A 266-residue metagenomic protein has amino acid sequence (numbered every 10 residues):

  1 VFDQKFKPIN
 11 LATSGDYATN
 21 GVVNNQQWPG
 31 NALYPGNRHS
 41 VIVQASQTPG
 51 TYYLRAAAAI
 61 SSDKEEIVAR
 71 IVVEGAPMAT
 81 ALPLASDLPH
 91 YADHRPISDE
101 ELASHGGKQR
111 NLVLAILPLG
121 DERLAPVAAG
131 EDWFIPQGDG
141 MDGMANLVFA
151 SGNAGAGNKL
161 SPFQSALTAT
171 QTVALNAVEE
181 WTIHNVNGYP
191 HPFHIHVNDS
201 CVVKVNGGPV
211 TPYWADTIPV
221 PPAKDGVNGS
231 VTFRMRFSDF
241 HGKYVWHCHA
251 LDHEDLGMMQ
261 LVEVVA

Functional and structural regions predicted by a protein language model:
V1-H105, G208-T211: Histidine- and aromatic-rich segments of cupredoxin/plastocyanin-like copper-binding domains
F6-P29, V68, G107-A266: Active-site pocket scaffolds in enzymes
